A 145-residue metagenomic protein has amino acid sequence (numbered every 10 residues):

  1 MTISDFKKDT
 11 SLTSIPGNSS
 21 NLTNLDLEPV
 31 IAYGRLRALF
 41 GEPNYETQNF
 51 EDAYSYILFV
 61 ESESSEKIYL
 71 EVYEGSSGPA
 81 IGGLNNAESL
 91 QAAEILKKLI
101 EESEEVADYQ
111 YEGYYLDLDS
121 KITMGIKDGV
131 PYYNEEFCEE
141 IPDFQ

Functional and structural regions predicted by a protein language model:
T2-V60, E66-I122: Catalytic phosphate/metal-binding cores of nucleic-acid and nucleotide-processing enzymes, i.e., regions that mediate
Y115, G125, P131-E135: Short linear proline/tyrosine/threonine-rich motifs used for host-factor recruitment and membrane trafficking/assembly
D143-Q145: Short acidic DE-rich linear segments
